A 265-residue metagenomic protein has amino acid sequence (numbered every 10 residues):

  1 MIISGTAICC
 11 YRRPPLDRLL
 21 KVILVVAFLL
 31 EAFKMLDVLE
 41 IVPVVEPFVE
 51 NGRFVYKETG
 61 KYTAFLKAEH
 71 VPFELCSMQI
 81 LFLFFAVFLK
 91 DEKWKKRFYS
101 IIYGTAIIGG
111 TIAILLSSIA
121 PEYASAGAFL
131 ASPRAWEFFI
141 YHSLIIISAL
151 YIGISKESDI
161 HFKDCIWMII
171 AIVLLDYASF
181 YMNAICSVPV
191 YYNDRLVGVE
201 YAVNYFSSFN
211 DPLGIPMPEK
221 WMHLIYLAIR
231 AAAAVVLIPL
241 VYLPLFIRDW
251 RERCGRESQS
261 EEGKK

Functional and structural regions predicted by a protein language model:
M1, K163-I169, V173-L174, A184-L245: Membrane-interface transmembrane-helix boundary segments in multi-pass integral membrane proteins
M1-F82: Early transmembrane hairpin module of multi-pass membrane proteins
I3-A7, F82-A86, L144-K163: Alpha-helical transmembrane segments in multipass membrane proteins, preferentially the mid-helix core
R13-V26, W94-Y103, D164-C165: Membrane-interfacial loop-to-transmembrane alpha-helix junctions, especially the N-terminal start
V26-L36, T105-S117, I172-Y181: Aromatic-anchored segments of alpha-helical transmembrane domains
F54-E74, A128-I140, E219-A228: Short aromatic-rich membrane-water interface segments that cap or initiate transmembrane helices in multi-pass membrane
I80-S148: Membrane-proximal helix-loop-helix units in multi-pass membrane proteins
L243-Q259: Membrane-interface capping segments at transmembrane-helix boundaries
